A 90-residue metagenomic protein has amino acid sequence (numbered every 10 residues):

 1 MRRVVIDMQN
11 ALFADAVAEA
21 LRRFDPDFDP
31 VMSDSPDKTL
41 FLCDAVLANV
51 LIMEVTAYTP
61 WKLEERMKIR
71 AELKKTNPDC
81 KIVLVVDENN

Functional and structural regions predicted by a protein language model:
M1-V4: Extreme N-terminal starter segment of soluble prokaryotic enzymes
M8: Conserved acidic carboxylate
A11-S33: Two-component/phosphorelay signaling modules centered on CheY-like receiver
F13-D15, T39, P60-W61, N90: Short, charged/polar "capping" segments at the starts of alpha-helices and the immediately preceding loops
P26-V46, V50: A short, well-structured beta->alpha microelement
P36, V50-L73, V86-E88: Conserved phosphotransfer microenvironments
D44-V46, E72-D79: Conserved phosphotransfer cores of two-component systems
N77-N90: Ser/Thr/Gly-rich flexible loops in soluble cytosolic domains mediating phosphotransfer, phosphorylation
